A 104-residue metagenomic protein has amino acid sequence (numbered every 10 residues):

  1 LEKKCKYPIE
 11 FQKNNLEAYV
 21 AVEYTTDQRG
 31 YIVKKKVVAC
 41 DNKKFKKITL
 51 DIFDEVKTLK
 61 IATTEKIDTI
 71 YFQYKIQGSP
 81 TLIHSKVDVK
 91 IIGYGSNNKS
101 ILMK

Functional and structural regions predicted by a protein language model:
L1-V22, I48-D88: Short proline/glycine- and basic residue-enriched helix-capping loop/turn segments at helix->loop/beta transitions
N14-D41, F53: Short tight loops/turns at secondary-structure junctions
Y31-V33, T81-I83, N98: Intrinsically disordered, low-complexity acidic/polar segments
K90-K104: Short, low-complexity, Pro/Ser/Thr/Gly-rich segments in the mature regions of secreted, periplasmic
